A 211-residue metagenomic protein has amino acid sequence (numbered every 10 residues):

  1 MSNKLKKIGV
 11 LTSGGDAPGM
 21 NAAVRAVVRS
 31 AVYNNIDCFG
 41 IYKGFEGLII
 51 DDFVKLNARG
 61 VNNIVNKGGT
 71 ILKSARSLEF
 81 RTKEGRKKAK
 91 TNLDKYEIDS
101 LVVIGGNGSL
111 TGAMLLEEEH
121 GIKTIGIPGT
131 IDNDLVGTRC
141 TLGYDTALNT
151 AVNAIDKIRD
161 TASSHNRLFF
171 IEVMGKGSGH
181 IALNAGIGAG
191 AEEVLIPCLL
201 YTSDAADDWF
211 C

Functional and structural regions predicted by a protein language model:
N3-I49: N-terminal phosphate-binding or glycine-rich loops at protein starts, especially the Walker A/P-loop of NTPases
K7-G15, T70-A75, D99-V103, F169-E172: Short glycine-rich or small-residue beta-strand-to-loop segments that form or flank ligand, phosphate, metal/Fe-S
A23-V27, G108-I122, A182: Short Gly/Thr/Asp-enriched flexible loops that form oxyanion-binding sites at enzyme active sites
L48-V103, S109, T141-N153: Glycine-rich oxoanion-binding loops at beta->alpha junctions
E117-T141, D145-T150, L195-L199: Short, acidic/small-residue loops that bind anionic groups at enzyme active sites
H165-P197: Conserved anion/nucleotide-ligand pocket segment
Y201-A206: Conserved small/polar residues in nucleotide/adenosyl-binding loops
